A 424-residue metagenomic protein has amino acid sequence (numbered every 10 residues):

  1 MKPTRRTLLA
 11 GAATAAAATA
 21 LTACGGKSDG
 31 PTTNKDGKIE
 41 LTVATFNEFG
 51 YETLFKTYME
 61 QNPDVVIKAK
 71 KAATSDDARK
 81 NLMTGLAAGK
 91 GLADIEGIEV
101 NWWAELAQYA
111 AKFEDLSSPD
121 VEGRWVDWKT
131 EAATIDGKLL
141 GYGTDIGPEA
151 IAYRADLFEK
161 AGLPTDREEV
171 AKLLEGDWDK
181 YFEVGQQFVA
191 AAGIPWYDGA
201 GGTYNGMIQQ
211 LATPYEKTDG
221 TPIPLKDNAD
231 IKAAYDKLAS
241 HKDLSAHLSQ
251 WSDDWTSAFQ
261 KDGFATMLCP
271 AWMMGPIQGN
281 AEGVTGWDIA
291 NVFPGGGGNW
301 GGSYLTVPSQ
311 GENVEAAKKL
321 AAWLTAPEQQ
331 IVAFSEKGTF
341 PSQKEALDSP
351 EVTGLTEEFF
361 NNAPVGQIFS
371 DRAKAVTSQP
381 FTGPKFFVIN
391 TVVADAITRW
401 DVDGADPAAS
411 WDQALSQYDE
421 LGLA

Functional and structural regions predicted by a protein language model:
K2-W103, V121, T165, E312-A316 (+5 more regions): Conserved N-terminal structural module of periplasmic/extracytoplasmic solute-binding proteins
Q61, N280-F340: Extracytoplasmic/periplasmic substrate-recognition and gating elements
K71-N81, N101, E175-K180, L248-K261: Short helix-initiation/N-cap motifs at beta->coil->alpha
V100-A150, D179, D288-A290, G354-E357: Hinge/lid segment of periplasmic solute-binding proteins
S117-W125, A171-E175, T213-A233, G279-E282 (+2 more regions): Short, solvent-exposed loop/beta-turn-alpha elements that line the ligand-binding surface or hinge of extracytoplasmic
K138-T144, E149, G176-I223, D230-K232: Extracytoplasmic/periplasmic solute-binding protein
F182, Q186, G220-W251, Q278: Glycine-centered hinge/linker elements that transmit conformational signals in sensory and ligand-binding systems
F360-Q417: C-terminal capping/gating helix-and-loop segments adjacent to ligand/active sites or protein-protein/ligand interfaces
